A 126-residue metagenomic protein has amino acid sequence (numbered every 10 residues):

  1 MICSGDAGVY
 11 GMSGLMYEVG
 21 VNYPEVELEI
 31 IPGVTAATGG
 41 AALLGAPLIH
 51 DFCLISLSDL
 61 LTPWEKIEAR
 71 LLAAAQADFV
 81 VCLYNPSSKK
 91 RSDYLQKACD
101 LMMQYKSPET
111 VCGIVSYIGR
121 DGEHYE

Functional and structural regions predicted by a protein language model:
M1-S4, C82: Acidic beta-strand-to-loop metal/phosphate-binding motif
S4, G8-A77: Class I SAM-dependent methyltransferase SAM-binding "motif I" and its flanking Rossmann-like core
Q76-E126: A contiguous loop/helix-start segment that scaffolds small-molecule binding in enzyme catalytic cores
